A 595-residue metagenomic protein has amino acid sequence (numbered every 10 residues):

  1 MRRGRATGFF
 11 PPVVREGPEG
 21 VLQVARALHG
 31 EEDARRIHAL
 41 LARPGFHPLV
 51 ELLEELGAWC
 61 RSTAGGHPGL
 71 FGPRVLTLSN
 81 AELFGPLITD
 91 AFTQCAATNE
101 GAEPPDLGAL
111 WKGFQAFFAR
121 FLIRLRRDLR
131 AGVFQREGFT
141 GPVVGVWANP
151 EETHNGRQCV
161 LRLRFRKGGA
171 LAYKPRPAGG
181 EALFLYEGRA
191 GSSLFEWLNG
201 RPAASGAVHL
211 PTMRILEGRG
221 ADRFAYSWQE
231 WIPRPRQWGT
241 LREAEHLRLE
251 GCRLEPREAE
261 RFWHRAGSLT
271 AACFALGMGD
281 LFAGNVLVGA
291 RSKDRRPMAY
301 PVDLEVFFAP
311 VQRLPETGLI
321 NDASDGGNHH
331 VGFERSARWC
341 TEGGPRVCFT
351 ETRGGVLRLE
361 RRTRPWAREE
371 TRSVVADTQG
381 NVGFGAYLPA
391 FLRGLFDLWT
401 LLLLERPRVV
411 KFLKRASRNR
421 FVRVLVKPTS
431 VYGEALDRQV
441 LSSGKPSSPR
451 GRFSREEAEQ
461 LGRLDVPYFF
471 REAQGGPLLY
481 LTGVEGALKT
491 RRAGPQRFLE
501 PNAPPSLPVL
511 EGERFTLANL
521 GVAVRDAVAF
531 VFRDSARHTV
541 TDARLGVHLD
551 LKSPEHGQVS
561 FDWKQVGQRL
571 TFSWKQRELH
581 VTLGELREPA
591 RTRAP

Functional and structural regions predicted by a protein language model:
R5-I88, F92, P104-L122, D294-Q576: C-terminal catalytic region of ATP-dependent kinase domains
L56, P73-E100, G113-A244, P256 (+1 more regions): Conserved ATP-binding subdomain of kinase catalytic cores across diverse folds
G218-R219, W563, L579-R587: Carbohydrate-interacting/catalytic domains
R248-L254: Alpha-helical phosphate/pyrophosphate-handling elements in metalloenzyme active cores
L254-R261: Chitinase-like catalytic core of GlcNAc-active glycosidases
G277, F282: Canonical protein kinase catalytic loop motif
G289-R291: Activation-loop N-terminal segment of eukaryotic-like protein kinases
